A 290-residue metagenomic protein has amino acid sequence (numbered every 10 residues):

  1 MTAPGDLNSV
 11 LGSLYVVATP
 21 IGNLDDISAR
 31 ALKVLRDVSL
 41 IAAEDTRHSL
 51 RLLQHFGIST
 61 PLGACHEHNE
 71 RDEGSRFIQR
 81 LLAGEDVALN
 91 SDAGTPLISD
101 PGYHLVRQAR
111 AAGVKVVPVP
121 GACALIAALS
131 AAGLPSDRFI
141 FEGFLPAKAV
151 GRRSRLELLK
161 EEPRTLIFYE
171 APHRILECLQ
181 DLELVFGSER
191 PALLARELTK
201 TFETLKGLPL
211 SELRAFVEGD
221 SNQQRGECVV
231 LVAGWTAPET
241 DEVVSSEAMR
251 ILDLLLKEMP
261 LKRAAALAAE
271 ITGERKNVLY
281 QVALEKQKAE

Functional and structural regions predicted by a protein language model:
M1-H68: Glycine-rich, flexible N-terminal cofactor/catalytic loop recognition
L11, T165, P172-E290: A contiguous loop/helix-start segment that scaffolds small-molecule binding in enzyme catalytic cores
S13-L14, G84-A88, R164-T165: Loop/turn-to-beta-strand initiation segments
V34-I41, G113-V117, T165-L166: Short active-site oxyanion
A43, P118-G121, F168, L194: General beta-strand structural signal in soluble alpha/beta enzymes
A64-R71, L145-K148: Conserved helicase motor
G74-C123, A127: Glycine/small-residue-rich loop that forms an oxyanion/phosphate-binding "nest" at active or ligand-binding sites
H104-E162: Class I SAM-dependent methyltransferase SAM-binding "motif I" and its flanking Rossmann-like core
